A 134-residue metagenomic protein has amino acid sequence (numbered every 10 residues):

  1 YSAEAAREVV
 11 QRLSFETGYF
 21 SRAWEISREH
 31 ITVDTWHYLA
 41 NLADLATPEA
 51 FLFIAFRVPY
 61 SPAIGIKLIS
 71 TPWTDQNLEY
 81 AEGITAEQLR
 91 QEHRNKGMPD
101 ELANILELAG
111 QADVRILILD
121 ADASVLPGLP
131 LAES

Functional and structural regions predicted by a protein language model:
Y1, L78-S134: Acidic, proline/glycine-rich low-complexity IDRs
Y1-K96: Acidic (Asp/Glu-rich) sequence patches and key acidic residues that form negatively charged surfaces used
